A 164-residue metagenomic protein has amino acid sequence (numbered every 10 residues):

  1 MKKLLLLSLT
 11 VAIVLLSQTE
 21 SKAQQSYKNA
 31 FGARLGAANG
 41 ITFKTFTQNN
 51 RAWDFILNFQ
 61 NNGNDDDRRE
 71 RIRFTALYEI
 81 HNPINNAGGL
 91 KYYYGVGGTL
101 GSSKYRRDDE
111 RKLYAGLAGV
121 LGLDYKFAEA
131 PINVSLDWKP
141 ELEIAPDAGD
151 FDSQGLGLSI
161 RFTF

Functional and structural regions predicted by a protein language model:
M1-L4: Positively charged n-region of N-terminal signal peptides that target proteins for export
L7-L16: Bacterial N-terminal signal peptides
L15-A23: Sec/Tat signal peptide C-region and signal peptidase I cleavage site
K28-T42, F59-I72, I144-S153: Solvent-exposed loop/turn segments connecting transmembrane beta-strands in outer-membrane beta-barrel proteins
A30, G40-T42, R73-L77, A118-V120 (+1 more regions): Membrane-embedded beta-strand positions in outer-membrane beta-barrel channels/transporters
L35, T45, I80-N82, L123-Y125 (+2 more regions): Residue-level signature of outer-membrane beta-barrel architecture
T47-L136: Gram-negative (and chloroplast) outer-membrane scaffold detector with strong preference for beta-barrel transmembrane
D152-F164: Outer-membrane beta-barrel "beta-signal"
